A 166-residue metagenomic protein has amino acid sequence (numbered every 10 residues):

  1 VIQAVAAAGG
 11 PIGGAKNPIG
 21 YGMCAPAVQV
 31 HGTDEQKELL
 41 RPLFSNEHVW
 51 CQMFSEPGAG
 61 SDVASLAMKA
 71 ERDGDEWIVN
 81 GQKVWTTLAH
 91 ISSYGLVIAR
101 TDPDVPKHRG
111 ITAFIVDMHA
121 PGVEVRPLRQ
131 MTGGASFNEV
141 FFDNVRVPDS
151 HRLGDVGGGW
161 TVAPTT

Functional and structural regions predicted by a protein language model:
V1, T33, Q52, A70 (+4 more regions): Buried hydrophobic positions in well-ordered alpha/beta secondary-structure cores of metabolic enzymes
V1-A6, A99, V116-A120, D143-V147: Short Ser/Thr-interspersed hydrophobic loop/turn segments at strand-loop and sheet-helix junctions that line or gate
V1-E47, L88-Y94: Internal helix-loop-helix
V1-I19, M53-G58, Q82-V84, L88-H90 (+3 more regions): Active-site beta-strand/loop segments that form the cofactor-binding cradle of oxidoreductase flavoproteins
N46-F54: A short, Trp-centered hydrophobic/proline-enriched beta-strand micro-motif
A59-D62, R72, W77, V84-T86 (+1 more regions): Hydrophobic, small-residue-rich alpha-helical packing segments that form membrane-like cores
A67, N80-R126: A short core secondary-structure module
G122-T166: Glycine-rich beta->alpha junctions and the first turn(s) of the following alpha-helix
